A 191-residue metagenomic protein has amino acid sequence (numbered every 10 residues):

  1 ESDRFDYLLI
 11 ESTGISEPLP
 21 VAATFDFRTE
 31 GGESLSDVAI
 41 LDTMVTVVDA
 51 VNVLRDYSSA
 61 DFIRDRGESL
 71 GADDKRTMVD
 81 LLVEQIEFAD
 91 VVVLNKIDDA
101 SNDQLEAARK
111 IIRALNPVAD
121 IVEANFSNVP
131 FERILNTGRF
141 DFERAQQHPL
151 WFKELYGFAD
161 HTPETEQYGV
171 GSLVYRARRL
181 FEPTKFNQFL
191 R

Functional and structural regions predicted by a protein language model:
E1-D80: Nucleotide-state-sensitive switch-loop elements of NTP-binding domains
S59-R191: C-terminal accessory "lid"/substrate-recognition subdomains
